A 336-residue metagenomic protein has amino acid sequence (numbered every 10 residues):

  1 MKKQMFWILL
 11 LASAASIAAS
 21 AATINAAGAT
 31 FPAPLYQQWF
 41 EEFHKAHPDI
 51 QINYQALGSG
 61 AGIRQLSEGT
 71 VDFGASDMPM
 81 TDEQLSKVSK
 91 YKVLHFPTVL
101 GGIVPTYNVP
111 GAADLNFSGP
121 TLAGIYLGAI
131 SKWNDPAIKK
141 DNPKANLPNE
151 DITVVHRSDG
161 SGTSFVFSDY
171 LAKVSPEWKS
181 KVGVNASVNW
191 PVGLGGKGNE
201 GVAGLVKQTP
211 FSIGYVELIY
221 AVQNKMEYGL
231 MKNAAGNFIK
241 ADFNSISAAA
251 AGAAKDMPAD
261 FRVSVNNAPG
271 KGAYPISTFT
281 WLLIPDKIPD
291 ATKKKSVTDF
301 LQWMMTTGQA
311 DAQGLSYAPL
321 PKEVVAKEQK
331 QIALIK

Functional and structural regions predicted by a protein language model:
M1-Q4: Positively charged n-region of N-terminal signal peptides that target proteins for export
W7-S16: Bacterial N-terminal signal peptides
A21-K336: Flexible loop/hinge segments at secondary-structure junctions
